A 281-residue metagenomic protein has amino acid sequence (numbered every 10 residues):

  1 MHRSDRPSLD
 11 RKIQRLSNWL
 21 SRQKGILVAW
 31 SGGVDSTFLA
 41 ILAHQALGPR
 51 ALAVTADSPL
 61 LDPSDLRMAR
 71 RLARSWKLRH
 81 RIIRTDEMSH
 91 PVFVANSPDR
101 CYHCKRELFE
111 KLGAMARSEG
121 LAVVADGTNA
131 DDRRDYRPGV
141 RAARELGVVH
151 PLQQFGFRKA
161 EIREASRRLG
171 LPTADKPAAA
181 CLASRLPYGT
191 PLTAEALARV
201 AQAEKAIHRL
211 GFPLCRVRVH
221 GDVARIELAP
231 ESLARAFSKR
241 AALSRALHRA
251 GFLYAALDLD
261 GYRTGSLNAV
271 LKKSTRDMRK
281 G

Functional and structural regions predicted by a protein language model:
M1-R168, R209, A224, A242-F252 (+3 more regions): ATP-dependent adenylation/nucleotidyltransferase module used to activate substrates
L52, V217-P230: Short, aliphatic-rich beta-strand segments
N129, H220, D260-Y262: Short loop/turn motifs enriched for small/polar and acidic residues
Q153-I207, P213-R216: Mid-to-C-terminal catalytic subdomains of enzymes that bind/position adenosyl phosphate moieties or nucleic-acid
P191-L197, A229-A234, L267-K273: Short glycine/threonine-rich loop-to-helix capping motif typified by GTGT followed within a few residues by an Asp-Pro
P213-H220, D258: C-terminal boundary motif of the adenylate-forming
S232-A242: Short, conserved charged micro-motifs
G261-G281: Polar/charged, Gly/Pro-rich intrinsically disordered segments
